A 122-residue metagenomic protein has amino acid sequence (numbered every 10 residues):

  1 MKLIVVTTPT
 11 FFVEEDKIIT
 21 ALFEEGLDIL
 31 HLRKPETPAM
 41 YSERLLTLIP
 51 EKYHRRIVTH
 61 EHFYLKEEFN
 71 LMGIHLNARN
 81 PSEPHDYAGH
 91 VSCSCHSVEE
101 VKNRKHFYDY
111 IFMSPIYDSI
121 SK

Functional and structural regions predicted by a protein language model:
M1-D109: Conserved N-terminal beta1-alpha1 strand-loop-helix module at the mouth
F11, Y117-D118: Active-site/binding-pocket entry motifs
D109-Y117: Non-cysteine beta-strand/loop elements that form the S-adenosyl-L-methionine
S121-K122: Glycine/threonine-rich flexible loop motifs
